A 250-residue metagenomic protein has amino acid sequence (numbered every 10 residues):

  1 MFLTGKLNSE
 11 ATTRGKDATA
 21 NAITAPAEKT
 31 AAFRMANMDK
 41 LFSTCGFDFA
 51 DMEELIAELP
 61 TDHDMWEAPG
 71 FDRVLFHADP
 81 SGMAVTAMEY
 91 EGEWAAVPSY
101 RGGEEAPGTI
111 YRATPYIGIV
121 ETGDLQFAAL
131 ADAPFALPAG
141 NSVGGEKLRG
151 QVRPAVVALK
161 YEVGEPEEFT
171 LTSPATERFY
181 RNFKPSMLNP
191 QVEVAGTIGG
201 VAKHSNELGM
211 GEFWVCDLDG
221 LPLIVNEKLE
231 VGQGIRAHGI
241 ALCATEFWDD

Functional and structural regions predicted by a protein language model:
M1-L55, R236: N-terminal alpha-helical "arm" segments
L3-T4, A95, F127, L223: Short, isolated positions in well-ordered beta-strands
D48-V194: Long, hydrophobic alpha/beta structural blocks
I117-L125, L130, G199-L223: OB-fold (S1/OB) nucleic-acid-binding surfaces
V143-G150, I224-I240: Short nucleic-acid-contacting surface segments enriched for D/E, G, S/T with interspersed K/R
K184-Q191, T197-M210, W248: Single-stranded nucleic-acid-binding OB-fold domains
A195-T197, V215-D217, H238-I240: Beta-strand secondary-structure signal
L242-D250: Short, Lys/Arg- and Gly-enriched loop/turn segments at beta-strand edges
